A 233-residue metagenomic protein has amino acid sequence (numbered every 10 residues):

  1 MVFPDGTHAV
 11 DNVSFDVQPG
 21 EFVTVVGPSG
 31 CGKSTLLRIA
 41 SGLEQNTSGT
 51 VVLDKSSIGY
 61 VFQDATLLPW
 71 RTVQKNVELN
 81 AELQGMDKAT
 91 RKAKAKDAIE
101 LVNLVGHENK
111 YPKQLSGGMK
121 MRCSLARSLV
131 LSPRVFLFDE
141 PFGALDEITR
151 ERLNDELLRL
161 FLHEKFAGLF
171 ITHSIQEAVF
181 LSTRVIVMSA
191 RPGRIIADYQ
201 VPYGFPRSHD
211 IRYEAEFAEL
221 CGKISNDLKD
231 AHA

Functional and structural regions predicted by a protein language model:
V26-P28: The feature captures the beta-strand-to-loop junction immediately N-terminal to the Walker
S41: Helix-to-loop junction immediately C-terminal to a conserved catalytic motif
R71-E78: Short coil-to-helix segment of the ABC ATPase nucleotide-binding domain corresponding to the Q-loop/switch region
E78, E82, A89-H107, R159: Conserved ABC ATPase "signature" region
K110-K113, L131: Conserved signature/switch motifs of ABC ATPase nucleotide-binding domains
F136-D139: Catalytic Walker B motif of ABC-type/P-loop ATPase nucleotide-binding domains
